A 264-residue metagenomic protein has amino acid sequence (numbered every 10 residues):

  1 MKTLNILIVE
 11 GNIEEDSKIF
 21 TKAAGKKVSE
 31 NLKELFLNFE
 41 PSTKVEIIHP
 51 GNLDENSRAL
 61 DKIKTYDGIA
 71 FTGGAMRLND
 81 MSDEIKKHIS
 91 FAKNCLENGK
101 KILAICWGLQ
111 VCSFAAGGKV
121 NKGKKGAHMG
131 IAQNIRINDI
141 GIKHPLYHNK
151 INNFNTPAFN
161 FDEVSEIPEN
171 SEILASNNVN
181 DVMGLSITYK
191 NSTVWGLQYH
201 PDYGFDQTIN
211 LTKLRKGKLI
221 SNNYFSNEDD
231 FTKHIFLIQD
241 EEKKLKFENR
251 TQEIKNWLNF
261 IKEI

Functional and structural regions predicted by a protein language model:
M1, D61, C95, A104 (+2 more regions): Structural motif
M1-S90, N94-N98, F225-I264: N-terminal beta1-alpha1 cap of cysteine-dependent amidohydrolase-like domains
G11, G118-D206: Pocket-forming structural segment of enzyme catalytic cores
K18-I19, D80-S82, S113-A115, P168 (+2 more regions): Short glycine-/acidic-enriched loop or helix-start segments at secondary-structure transitions that form or flank
T21-A24, D83-K86, A116-V120, S171-E172 (+1 more regions): Short, glycine/charged-enriched secondary-structure capping and boundary segments
Y66, G74-I140: Cysteine-nucleophile active-site neighborhood
E172-I264: C-terminal and late-domain segments of enzyme folds
